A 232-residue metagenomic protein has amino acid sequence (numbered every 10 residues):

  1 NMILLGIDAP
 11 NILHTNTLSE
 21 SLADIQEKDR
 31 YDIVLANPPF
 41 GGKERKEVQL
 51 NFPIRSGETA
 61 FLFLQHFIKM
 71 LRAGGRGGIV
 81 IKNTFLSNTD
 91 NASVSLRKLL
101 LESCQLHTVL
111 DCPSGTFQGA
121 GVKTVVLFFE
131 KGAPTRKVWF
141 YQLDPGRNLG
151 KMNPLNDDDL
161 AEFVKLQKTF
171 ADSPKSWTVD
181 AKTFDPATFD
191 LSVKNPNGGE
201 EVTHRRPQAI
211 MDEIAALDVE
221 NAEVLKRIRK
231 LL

Functional and structural regions predicted by a protein language model:
N1-A9: Short, conserved SAM-binding/catalytic segment of Class I S-adenosyl-L-methionine-dependent methyltransferases
H14, S19-L232: A conserved structural/catalytic subdomain of Rossmann-like adenosyl-cofactor enzymes
